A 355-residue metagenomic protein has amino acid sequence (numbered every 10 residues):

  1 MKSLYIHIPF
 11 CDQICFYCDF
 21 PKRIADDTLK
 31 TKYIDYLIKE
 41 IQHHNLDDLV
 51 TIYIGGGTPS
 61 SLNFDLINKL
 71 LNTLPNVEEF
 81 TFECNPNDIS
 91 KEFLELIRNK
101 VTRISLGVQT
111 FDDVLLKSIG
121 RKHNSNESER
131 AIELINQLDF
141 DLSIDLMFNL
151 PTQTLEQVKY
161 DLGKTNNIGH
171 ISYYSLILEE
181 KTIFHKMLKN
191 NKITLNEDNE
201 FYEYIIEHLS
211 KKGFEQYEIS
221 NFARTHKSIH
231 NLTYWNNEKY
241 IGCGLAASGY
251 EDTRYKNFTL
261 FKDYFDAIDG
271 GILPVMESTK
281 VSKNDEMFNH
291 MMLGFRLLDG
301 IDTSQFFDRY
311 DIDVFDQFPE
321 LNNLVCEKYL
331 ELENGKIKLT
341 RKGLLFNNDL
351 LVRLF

Functional and structural regions predicted by a protein language model:
M1-K32, K117: Canonical Radical SAM [4Fe-4S] cluster-binding loop centered on the CxxxCxxC motif and its immediate flanking residues
K22-H43, V50-I312: C-terminal scaffold of the Radical SAM
L96, I177, F318-P319, D349: Auxiliary N-terminal substrate/complex-recognition segments of SAM-dependent methyltransferases
F306, Q317-E327: Basic amphipathic alpha-helical segments that dock to polyanions
D313-V314, G335: Mobile late-domain/C-terminal helix-loop "cap" segments that border catalytic sites or the cytosolic face
V325-G335: A short, conserved structural fragment
K336-T340: Minor-groove-contacting beta-hairpin "wing" of winged helix-turn-helix DNA-binding domains
K342-F355: Short, amphipathic alpha-helical interaction segments positioned at domain boundaries
